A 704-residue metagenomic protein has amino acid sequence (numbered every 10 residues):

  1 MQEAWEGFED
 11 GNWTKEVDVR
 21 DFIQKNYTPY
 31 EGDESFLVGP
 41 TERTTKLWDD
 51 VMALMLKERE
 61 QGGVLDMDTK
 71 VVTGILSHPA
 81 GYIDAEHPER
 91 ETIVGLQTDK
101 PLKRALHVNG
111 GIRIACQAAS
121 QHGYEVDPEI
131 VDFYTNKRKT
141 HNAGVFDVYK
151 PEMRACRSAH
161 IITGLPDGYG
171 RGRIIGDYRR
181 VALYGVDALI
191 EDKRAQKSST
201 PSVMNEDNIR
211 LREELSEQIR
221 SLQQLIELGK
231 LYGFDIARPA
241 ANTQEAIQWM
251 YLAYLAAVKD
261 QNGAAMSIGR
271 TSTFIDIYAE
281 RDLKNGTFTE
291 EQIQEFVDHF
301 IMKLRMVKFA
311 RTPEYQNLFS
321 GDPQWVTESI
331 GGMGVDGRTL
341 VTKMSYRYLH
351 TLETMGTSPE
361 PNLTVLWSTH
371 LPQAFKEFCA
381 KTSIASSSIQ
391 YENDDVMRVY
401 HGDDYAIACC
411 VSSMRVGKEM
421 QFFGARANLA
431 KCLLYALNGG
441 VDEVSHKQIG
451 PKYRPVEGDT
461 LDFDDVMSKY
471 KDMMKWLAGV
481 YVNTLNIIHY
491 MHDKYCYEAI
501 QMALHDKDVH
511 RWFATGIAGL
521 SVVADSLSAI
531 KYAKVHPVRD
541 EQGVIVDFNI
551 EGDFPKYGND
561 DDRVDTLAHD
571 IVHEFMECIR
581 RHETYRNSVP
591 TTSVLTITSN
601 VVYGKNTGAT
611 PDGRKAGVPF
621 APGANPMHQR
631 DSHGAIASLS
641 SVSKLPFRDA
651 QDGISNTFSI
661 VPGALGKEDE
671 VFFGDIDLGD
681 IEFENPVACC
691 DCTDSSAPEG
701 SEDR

Functional and structural regions predicted by a protein language model:
M1-R704: Conserved catalytic cores of very large enzyme subunits
